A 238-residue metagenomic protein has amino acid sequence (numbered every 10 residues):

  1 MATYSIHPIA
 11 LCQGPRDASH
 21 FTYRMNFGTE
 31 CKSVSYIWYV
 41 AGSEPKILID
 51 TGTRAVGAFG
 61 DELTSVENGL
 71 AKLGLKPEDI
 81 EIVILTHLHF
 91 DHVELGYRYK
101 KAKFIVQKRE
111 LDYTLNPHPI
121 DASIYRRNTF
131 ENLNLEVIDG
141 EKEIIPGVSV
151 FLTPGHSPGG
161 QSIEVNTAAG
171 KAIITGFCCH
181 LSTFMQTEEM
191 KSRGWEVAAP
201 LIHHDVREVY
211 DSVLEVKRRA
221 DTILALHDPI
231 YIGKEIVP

Functional and structural regions predicted by a protein language model:
I6, V40, D50, I80 (+7 more regions): Divalent metal-coordination and catalytic microenvironments
P8, L48, I105, V137 (+2 more regions): A structural signal for short, well-ordered beta-strand segments and their strand-loop junctions that often border
L11-C12, T51-R54, L88, E110 (+3 more regions): Active-site metal-binding loops of divalent metal-dependent hydrolases
L11-K72, S162-H180: Conserved beta-strand hairpin/beta-sheet module of binuclear metal-dependent hydrolase folds, prominently
R24-T29, F59-G60, I82-V83, V150-L152 (+1 more regions): Short, flexible loop segments at the rims of nucleotide/cofactor-binding pockets, characterized by
E62-V106: Active-site metal-binding motif and surrounding structural segment of the metallo-beta-lactamase
G69-L75, D79, K103-L152, A198-D221: Metallo-beta-lactamase
K142, S149-L152, P158-I236: Metallo-beta-lactamase
